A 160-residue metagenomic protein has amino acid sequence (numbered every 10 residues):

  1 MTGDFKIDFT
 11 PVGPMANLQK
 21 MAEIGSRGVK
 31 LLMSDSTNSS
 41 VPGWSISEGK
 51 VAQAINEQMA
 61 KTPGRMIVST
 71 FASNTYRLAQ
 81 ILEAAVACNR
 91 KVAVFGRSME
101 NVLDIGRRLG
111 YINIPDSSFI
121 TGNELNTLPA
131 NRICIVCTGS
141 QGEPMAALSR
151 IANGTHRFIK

Functional and structural regions predicted by a protein language model:
M1-D4, C134-T138: Active-site-proximal beta-strand elements of phosphoester/diester hydrolases
M1-L128, E143-F158: His/Asp/Glu-rich metal-coordinating catalytic cores of metallo-dependent phosphodiesterases/hydrolases acting on
